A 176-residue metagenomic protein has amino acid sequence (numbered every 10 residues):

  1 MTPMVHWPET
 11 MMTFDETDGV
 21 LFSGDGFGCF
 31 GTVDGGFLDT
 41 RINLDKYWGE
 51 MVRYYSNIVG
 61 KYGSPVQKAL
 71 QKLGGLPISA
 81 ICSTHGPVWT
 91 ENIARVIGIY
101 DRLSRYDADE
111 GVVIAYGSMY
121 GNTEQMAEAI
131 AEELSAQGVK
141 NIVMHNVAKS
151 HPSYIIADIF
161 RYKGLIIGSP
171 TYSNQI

Functional and structural regions predicted by a protein language model:
M1-P3, N57-Y62, I142-V147, S173: Short, flexible loop segments at the rims of nucleotide/cofactor-binding pockets, characterized by
M1-R41: Catalytic core of the metallo-beta-lactamase
P8, C29-E110: Cap/insert and terminal regions of metallo-dependent hydrolase folds
G19-F22, A80, G164: Structural motif
F22, S83, M144-N146: Structural signal for conserved beta-strand scaffold positions within catalytic alpha/beta enzyme cores
W89-I176: N-terminal beta1-alpha1-beta2 submodule of the flavodoxin-like/Rossmannoid cofactor-binding fold
